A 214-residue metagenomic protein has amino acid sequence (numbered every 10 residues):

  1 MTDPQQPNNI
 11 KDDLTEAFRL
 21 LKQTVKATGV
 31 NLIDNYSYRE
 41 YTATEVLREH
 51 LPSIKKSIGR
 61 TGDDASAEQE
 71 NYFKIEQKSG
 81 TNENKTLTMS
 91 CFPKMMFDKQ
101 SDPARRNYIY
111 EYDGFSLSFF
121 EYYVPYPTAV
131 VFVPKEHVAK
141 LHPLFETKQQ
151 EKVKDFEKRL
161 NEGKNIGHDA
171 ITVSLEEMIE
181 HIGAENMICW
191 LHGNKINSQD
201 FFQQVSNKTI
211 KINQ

Functional and structural regions predicted by a protein language model:
M1-Q214: Nucleic-acid endonuclease domains
